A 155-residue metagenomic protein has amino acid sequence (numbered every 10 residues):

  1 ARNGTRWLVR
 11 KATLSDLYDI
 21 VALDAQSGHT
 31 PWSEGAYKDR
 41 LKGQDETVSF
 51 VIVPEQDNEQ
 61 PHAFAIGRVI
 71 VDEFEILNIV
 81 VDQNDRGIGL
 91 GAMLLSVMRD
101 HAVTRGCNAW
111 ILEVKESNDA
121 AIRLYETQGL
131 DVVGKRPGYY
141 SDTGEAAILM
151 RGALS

Functional and structural regions predicted by a protein language model:
R2, W7, K11-N84, L95-H101 (+3 more regions): Acetyl-CoA-dependent GNAT
P31, I88-G89, G144: Non-catalytic, surface-exposed connector residues within folded enzymatic/regulatory domains
G43, A121, G144-E145: Short Asp/Glu-rich motifs
V71-E73, A109, A147: A generic structural signal for beta-strand entry/edge sites
I76, W110-V114: Conserved hydrophobic beta-strand within the GNAT/NAT acetyltransferase core sheet that lines the active-site cleft
V81, G87-D100, D119, R123-T127: Conserved acetyl-CoA-binding loop-helix of GNAT-fold acetyltransferases
D82, R86, E113-S117, D142: Residue-level recognition of the GNAT/N-acetyltransferase active site
E113, E126, D131-I148: Conserved catalytic-core motifs of GNAT/GCN5-like acyltransferases
